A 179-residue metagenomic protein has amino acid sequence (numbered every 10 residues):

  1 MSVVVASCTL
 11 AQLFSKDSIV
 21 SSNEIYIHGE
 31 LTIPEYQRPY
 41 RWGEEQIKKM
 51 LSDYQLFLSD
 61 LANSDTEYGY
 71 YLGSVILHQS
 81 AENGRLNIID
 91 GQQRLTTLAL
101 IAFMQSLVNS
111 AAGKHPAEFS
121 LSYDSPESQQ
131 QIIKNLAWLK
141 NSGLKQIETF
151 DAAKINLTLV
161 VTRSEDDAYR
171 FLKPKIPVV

Functional and structural regions predicted by a protein language model:
S2-V179: Glycine- and hydrophobic-rich flexible loops that cap the catalytic core of alpha/beta enzyme folds
